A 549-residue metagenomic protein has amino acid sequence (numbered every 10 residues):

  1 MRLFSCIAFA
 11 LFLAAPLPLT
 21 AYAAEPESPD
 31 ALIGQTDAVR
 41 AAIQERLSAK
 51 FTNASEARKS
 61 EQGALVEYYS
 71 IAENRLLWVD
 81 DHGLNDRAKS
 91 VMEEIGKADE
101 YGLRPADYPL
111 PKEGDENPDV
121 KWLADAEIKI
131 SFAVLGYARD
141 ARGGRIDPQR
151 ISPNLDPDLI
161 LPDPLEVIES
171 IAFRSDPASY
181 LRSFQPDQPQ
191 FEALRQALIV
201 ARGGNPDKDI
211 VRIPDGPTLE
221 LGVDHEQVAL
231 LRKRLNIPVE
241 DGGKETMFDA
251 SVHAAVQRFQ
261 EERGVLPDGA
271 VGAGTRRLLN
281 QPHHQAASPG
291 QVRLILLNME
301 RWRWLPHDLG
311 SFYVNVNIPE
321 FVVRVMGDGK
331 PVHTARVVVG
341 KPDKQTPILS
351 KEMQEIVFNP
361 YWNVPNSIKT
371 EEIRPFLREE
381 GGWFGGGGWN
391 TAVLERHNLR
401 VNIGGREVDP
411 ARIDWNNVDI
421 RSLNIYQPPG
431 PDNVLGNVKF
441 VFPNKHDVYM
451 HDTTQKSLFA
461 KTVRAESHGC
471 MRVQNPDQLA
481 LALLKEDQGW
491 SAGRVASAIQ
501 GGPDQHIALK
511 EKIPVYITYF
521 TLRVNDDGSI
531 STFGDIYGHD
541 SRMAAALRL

Functional and structural regions predicted by a protein language model:
M1-I7: Acidic, low-complexity intrinsically disordered tails/linkers
L3, Y22-S60, I128, F132-L135 (+3 more regions): Well-ordered beta-sheet/strand-loop patches within structured domains
I7-P18: Bacterial N-terminal signal peptides
A24-L161: Cationic-aromatic interfacial patches
